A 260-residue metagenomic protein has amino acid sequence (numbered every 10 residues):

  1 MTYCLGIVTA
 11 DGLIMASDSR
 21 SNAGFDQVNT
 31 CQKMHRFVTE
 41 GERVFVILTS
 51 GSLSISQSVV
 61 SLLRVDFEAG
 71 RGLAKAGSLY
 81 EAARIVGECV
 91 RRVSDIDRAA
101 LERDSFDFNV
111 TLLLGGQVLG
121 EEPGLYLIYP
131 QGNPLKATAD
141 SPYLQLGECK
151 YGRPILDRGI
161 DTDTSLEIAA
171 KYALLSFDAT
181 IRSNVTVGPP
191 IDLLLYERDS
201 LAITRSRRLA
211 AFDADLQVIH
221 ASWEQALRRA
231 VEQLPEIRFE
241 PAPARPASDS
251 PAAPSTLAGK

Functional and structural regions predicted by a protein language model:
M1-E102, L146-T164, A214, V218-K260: Conserved short S/T/G-enriched processing/targeting/catalytic segments and their helical context
T2-V8, L13-M15, V110-Q117, G124-Y126 (+1 more regions): Short beta-strand scaffold segments in enzyme catalytic cores
H35-L53, E167-I168, L175-D192: A structural-propensity feature for long, helix-poor, extended segments
T49-G51, L114-V118, L127-P130, E148 (+1 more regions): Short, structured patches in soluble enzyme cores that scaffold and shape functional sites
E88-L127: Active-site periphery "cap/insert" segments of enzyme catalytic domains
L119-E121, Q131-P134, R205, A210 (+2 more regions): Non-transmembrane, aqueous-exposed alpha-helical and coiled segments at domain scale
P123-D161, E167, Y172: Conserved mixed alpha/beta catalytic, RNA-binding, or beta-rich assembly cores of soluble enzyme, regulatory
Y172, L194-A230: A hydrophobic, small-residue-rich beta->alpha segment in the mid-to-C-terminal subdomain of diverse proteins
